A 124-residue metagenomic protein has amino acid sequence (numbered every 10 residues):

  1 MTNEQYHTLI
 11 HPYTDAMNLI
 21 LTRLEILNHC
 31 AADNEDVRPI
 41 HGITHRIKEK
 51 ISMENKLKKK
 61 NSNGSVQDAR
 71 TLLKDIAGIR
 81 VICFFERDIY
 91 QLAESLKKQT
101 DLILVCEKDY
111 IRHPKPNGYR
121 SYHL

Functional and structural regions predicted by a protein language model:
M1-L73: Charge-rich, low-complexity segments
L24, I79, Y122: A broad, low-specificity signal marking well-ordered, structured residues that form hydrophobic/aromatic
L73-D75, G118: Short flexible coil/turn linkers enriched for glycine and charged/polar residues that connect secondary-structure
A77-C83: Short cationic amphipathic helices and targeting signals
C83-L124: Long beta-strand-rich cores associated with HINT superfamily self-processing modules
